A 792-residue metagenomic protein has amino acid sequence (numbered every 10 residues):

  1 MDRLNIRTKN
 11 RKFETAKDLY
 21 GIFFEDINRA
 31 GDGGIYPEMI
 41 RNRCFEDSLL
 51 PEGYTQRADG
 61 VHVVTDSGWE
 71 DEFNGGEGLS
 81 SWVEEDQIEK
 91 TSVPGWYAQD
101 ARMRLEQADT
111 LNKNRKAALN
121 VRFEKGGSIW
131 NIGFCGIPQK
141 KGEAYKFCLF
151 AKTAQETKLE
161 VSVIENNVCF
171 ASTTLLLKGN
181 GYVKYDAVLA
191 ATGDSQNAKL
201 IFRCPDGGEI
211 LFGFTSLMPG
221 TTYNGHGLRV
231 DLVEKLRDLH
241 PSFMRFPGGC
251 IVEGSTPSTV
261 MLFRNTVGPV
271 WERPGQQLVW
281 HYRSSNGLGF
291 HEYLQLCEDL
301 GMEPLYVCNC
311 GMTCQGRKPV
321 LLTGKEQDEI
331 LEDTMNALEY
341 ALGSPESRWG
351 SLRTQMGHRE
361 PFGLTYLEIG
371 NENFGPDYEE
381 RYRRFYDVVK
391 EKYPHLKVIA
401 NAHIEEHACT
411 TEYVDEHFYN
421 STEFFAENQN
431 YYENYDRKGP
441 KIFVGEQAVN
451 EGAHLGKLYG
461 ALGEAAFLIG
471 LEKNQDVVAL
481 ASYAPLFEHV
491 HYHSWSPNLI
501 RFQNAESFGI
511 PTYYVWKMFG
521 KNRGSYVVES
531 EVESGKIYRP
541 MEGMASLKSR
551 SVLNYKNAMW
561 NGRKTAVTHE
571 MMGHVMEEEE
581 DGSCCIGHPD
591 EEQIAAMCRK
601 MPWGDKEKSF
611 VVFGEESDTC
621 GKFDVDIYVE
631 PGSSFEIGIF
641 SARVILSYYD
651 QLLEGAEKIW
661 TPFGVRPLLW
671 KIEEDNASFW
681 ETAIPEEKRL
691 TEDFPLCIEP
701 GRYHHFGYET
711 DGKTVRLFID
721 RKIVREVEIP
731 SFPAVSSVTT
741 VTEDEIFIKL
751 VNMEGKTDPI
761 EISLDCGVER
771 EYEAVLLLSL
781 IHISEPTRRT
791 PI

Functional and structural regions predicted by a protein language model:
I22, G53-V61, D66-K116, V252-F290 (+2 more regions): Aromatic- and acidic-residue-enriched carbohydrate-binding clefts of CAZyme catalytic domains
R41-L49, L119, S128-L159, V183-A190 (+6 more regions): Extra-cytoplasmic beta-strand recognition segments
G127-I129, F134-D238: Extended acidic/polar, glycine-enriched regions that form or flank non-catalytic beta-rich accessory modules
D387-K390, P394-K397, Y413, H417-N522: Catalytic-core region of carbohydrate-active enzymes that cleave or remodel glycosidic bonds
S482, P497-A545, V552-V567: Catalytic cores of secreted or luminal carbohydrate-active enzymes
R539-F732: Extracellular glycan-recognition regions
P733-V768: Carbohydrate-binding surface patches
S779-I792: Residue-level detector of conserved catalytic or cofactor/ligand-binding positions in enzyme active sites
